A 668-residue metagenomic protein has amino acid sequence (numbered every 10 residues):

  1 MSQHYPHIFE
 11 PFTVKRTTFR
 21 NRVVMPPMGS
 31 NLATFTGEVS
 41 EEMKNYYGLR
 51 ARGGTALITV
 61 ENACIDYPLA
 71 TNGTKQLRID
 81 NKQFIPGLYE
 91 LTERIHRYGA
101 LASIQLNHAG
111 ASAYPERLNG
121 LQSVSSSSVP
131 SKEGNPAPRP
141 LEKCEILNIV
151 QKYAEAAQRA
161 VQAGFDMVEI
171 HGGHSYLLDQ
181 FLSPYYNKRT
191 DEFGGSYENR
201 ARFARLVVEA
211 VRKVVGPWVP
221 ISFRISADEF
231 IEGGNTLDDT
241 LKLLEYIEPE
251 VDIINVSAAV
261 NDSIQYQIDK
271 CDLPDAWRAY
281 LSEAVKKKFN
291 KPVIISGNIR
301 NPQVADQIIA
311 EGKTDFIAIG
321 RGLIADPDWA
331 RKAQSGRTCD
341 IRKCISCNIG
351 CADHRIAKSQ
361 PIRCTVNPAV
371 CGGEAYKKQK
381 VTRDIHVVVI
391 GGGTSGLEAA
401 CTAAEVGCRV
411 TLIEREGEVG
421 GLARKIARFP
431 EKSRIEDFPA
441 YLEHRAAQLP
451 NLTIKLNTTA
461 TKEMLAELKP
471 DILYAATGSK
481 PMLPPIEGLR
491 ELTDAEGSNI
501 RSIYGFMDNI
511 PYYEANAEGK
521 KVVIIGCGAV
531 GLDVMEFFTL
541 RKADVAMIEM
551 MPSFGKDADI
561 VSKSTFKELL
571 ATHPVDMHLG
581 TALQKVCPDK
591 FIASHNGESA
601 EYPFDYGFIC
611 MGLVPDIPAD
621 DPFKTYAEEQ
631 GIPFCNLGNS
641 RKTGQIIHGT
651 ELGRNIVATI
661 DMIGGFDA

Functional and structural regions predicted by a protein language model:
M1-I390, T394, E398-E405, R409-V410 (+4 more regions): Flavin-dependent oxidoreductase catalytic cores
L32-T36, F230-G234, I510, F554-D557 (+1 more regions): A generic structural signal for short coil/turn motifs at secondary-structure boundaries
I254, V285, I308, G320 (+8 more regions): Hydrophobic, well-ordered secondary-structure elements that form the walls of internal hydrophobic environments
D326-A330, L422, P484-I486, N509-Y512 (+2 more regions): Short, charged, surface-exposed secondary-structure boundary motifs
N367-K380, I454, M482-R541, A627-Q645: Glycine-rich dinucleotide-binding loop and its adjacent helix/turn
V389-T453, M482, C527-V561, I632 (+1 more regions): Beta1-alpha1 glycine-rich phosphate/pyrophosphate-binding loop at the start of Rossmann-like nucleotide-binding domains
E436-M482, E491, E496-K520, L540-T625: A Rossmann-like FAD-binding core segment of flavoenzymes
V534, A558, L637-A668: A conserved FAD-binding loop/helix module that cradles the flavin
